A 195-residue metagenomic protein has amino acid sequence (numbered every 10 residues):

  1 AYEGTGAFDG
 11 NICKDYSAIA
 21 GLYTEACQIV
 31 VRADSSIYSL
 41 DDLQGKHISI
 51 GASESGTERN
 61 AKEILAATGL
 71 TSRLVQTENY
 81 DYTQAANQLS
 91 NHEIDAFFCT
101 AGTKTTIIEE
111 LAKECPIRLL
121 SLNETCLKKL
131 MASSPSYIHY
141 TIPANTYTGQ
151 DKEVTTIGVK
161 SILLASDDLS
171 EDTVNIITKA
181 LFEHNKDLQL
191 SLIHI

Functional and structural regions predicted by a protein language model:
A1-Y23, G102-T106: Acidic, polar ligand-binding/catalytic clefts
G4-A7, S35, S72-L164, D168-L169: Pocket-lining segment of extracytoplasmic ligand-binding domains
G10-I12, G21-Y23, D42, A112 (+1 more regions): Extracellular/periplasmic catalytic domains that process cell-envelope and extracellular macromolecules
Y16, H47-S53, I162-D168: Second-shell loop/turn segments in exported
G21-N91: Bilobed "Venus flytrap"/periplasmic-binding protein-like clamshell domains and structurally analogous long
S170-A180: Short amphipathic alpha-helical coupling segments at ligand-binding clamshell hinges and other catalytic/signaling
T178-N185, Q189: A C-terminal functional module that forms or caps the active site or interfaces directly with catalytic machinery
I193-I195: Conserved small/polar residues in nucleotide/adenosyl-binding loops
